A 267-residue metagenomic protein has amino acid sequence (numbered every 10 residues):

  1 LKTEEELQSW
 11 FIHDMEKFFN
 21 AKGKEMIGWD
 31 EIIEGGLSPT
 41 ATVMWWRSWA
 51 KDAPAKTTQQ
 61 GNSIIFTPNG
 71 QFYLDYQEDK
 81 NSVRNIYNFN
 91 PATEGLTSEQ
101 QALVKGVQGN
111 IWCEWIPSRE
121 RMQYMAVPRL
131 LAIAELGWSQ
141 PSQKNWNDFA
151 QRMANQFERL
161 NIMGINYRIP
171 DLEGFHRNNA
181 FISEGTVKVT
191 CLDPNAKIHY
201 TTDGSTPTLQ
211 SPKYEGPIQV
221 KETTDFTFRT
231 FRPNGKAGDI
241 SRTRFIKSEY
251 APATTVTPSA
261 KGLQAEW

Functional and structural regions predicted by a protein language model:
L1-A41, W46-G61: Active-site neighborhood of glycoside hydrolase catalytic domains
E6-D14, D52, A102, R121-M125 (+6 more regions): Generic recognition of stable, solvent-exposed alpha-helical segments in well-folded globular domains
F19, V43, L130, Y200 (+1 more regions): Hydrophobic, well-ordered secondary-structure elements that form the walls of internal hydrophobic environments
N20-D30, S63-P68, Q140-W146, R168-I169 (+1 more regions): Acidic/polar loop patches that form or flank catalytic/metal-binding clefts of enzymes that bind anionic ligands
E31-I33, W46-S48, N69-Q71, N110-E114: Active-site beta-loop-alpha junctions enriched in small/polar residues
K51-G95: Glycoside hydrolase catalytic-domain groove-lining segments
Q77-E184, P194-A196: Substrate-binding clefts and catalytic carboxylate motifs of secreted carbohydrate-active enzymes
K144, A150-G262: Short, compositionally stereotyped local motifs that mark structural "simplifiers"
